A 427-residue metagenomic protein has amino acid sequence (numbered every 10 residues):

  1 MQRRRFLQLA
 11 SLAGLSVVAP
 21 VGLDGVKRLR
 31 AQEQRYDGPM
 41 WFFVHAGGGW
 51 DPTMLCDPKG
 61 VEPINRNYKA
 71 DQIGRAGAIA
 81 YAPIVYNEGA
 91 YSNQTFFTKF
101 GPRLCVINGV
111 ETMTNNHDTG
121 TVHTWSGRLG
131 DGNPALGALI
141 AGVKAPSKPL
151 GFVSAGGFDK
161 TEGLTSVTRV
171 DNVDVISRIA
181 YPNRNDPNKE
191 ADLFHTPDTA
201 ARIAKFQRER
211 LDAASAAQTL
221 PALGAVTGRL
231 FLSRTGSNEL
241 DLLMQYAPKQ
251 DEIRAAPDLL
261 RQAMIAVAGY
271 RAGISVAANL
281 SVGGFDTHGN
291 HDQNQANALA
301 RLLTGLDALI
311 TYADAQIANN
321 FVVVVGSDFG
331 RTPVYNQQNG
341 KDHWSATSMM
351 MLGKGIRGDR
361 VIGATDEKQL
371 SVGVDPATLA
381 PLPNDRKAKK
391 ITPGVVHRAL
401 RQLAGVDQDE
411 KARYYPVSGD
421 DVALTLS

Functional and structural regions predicted by a protein language model:
M1-S427: Ligand-binding pockets and gating/stacking loops
